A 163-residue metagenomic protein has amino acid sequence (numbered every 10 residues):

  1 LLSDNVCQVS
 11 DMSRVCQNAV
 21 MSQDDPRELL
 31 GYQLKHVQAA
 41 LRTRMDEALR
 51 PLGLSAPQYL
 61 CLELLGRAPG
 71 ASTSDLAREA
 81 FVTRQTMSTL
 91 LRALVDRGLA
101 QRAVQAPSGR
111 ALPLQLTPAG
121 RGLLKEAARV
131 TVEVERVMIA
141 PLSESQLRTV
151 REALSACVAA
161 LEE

Functional and structural regions predicted by a protein language model:
L1-L52: N-terminal leader segment of winged-helix/HTH proteins
R42, G70, R92-A156: Charged, amphipathic alpha-helical coiled-coil/dimerization segments
C61-L62: Short alpha-helical "packing" element that flanks the helix-turn-helix/winged-helix DNA-binding module
T73: Helix-turn-helix DNA-binding elements, focusing on the entry/boundary residues of the two helices that contact DNA
L76-A77: A short acidic, leucine-rich amphipathic alpha-helix
T83-T86: Helix-turn-helix DNA-binding motif, specifically the short coil turn and the N-cap/start of the second
